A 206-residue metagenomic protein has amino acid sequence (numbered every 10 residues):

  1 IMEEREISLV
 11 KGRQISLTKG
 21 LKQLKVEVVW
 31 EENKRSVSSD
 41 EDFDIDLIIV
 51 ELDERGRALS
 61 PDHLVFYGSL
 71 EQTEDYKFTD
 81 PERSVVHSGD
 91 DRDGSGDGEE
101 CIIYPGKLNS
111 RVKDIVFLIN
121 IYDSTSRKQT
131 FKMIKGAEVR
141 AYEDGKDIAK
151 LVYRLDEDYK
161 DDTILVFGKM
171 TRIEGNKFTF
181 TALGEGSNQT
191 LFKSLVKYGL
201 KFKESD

Functional and structural regions predicted by a protein language model:
M2-D206: Intrinsic-disorder/low-complexity signal
